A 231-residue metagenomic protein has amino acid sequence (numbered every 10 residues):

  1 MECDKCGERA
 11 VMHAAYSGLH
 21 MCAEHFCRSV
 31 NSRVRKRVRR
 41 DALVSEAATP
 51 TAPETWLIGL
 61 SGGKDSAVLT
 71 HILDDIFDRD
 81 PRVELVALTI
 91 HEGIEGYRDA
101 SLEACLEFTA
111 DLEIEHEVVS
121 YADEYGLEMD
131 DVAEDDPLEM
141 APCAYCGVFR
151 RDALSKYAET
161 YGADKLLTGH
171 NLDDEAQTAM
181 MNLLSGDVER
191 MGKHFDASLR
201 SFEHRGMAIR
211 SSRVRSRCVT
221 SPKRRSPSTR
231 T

Functional and structural regions predicted by a protein language model:
E2-S198: ATP-dependent adenylation/nucleotidyltransferase module used to activate substrates
D196-T231: Metal-dependent de-N-acetylase/amidase catalytic core
